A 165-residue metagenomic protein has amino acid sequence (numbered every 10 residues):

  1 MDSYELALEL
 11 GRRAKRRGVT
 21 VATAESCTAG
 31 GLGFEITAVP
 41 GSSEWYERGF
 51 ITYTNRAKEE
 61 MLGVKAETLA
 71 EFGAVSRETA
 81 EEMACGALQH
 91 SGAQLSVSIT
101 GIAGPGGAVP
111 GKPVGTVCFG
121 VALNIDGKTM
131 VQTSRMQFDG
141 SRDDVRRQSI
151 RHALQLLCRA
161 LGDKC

Functional and structural regions predicted by a protein language model:
M1-C165: Short alpha-helical segments enriched in small residues
